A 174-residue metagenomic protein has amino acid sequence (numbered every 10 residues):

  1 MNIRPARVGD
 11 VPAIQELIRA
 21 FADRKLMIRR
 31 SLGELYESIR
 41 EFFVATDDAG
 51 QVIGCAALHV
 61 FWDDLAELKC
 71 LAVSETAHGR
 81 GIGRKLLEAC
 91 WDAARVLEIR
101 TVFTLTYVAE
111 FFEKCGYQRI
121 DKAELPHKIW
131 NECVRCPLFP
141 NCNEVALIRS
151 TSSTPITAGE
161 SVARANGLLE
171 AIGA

Functional and structural regions predicted by a protein language model:
M1-N2, V96-V102: Short active-site oxyanion
M1-R29, T46, Q51, E144-A146 (+1 more regions): Short amphipathic alpha-helix that is part of the acyltransferase structural core
R29-E41, D47-D48, G54-L65, C70-L71: A conserved beta-strand-loop-helix scaffold within acyl/acetyltransferase catalytic domains
R40-F42, N141-I148: Short hydrophobic/aromatic beta-strand or adjacent loop that forms the aromatic wall/cage of a ligand/substrate-binding
L71-H78, Y107-V108: A short, internal acetyl-CoA/4′-phosphopantetheine-binding micro-motif in the GNAT/acyltransferase core
G79-A94, T104: Conserved acetyl-CoA-binding loop-helix of GNAT-fold acetyltransferases
T106-E132: Conserved active-site alpha-helix within GNAT-family acetyltransferase domains
W130-E144: Cysteine-cluster motifs in flexible loop/terminal segments that predominantly coordinate metals
